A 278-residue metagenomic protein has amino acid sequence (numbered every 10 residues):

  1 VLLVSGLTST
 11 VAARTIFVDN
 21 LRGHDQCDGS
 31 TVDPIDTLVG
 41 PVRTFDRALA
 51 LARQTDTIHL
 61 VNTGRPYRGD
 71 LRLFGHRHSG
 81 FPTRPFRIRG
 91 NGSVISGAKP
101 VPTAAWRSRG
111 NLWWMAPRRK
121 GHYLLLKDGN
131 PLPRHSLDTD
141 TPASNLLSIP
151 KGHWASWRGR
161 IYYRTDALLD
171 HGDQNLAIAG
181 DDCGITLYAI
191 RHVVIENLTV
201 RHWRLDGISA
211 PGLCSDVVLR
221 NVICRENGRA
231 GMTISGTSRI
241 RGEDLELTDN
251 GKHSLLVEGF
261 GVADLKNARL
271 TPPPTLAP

Functional and structural regions predicted by a protein language model:
V1-G6: Bacterial N-terminal signal peptides
V11-A13: Boundary at the C-terminal end of the N-terminal hydrophobic targeting segment
F17-A210, T233, L256, P274-A277: Extracellular polysaccharide-degrading/modifying enzymes targeting complex plant/algal/animal polysaccharides
R191-H202, C214-R229, S238-H253, G261-L276: Right-handed parallel beta-helix
